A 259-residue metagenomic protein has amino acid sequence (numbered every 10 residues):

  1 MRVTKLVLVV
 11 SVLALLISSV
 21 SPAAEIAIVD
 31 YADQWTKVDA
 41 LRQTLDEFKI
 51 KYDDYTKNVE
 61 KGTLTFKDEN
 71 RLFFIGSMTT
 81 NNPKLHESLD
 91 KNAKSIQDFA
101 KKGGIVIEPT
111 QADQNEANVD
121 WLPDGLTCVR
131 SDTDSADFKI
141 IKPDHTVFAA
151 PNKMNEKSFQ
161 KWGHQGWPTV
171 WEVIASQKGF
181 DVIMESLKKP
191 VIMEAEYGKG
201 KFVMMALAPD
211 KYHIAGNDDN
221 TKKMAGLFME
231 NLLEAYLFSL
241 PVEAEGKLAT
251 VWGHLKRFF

Functional and structural regions predicted by a protein language model:
M1-V9: Bacterial N-terminal signal peptides that target proteins for export
L8-S18: Bacterial N-terminal signal peptides
P22-D30, W35-T36, A117, G179-D181 (+2 more regions): Extracellular ligand-binding/catalytic regions of CAZymes and related secreted enzymes and adhesion modules
E25-D120: Helical hinge/lid and interdomain linker segments adjacent to catalytic or ligand-binding clefts that mediate domain
Y52-D54, T127-S131, K178-M184: Short secondary-structure junctions
V59-T65, A136-K139, T146, V191: A short acidic, often aromatic-flanked loop/helix-cap motif at beta-alpha or helix-coil junctions that lines enzyme
T65-E69, A100-K101, I174-K178, E196-G198: Flexible, charged surface loops at secondary-structure boundaries
T79-G166, V170-S176, T221-E230: A glycine-rich, often tryptophan-bearing local segment used as a flexible ligand/cofactor-contacting loop or short
